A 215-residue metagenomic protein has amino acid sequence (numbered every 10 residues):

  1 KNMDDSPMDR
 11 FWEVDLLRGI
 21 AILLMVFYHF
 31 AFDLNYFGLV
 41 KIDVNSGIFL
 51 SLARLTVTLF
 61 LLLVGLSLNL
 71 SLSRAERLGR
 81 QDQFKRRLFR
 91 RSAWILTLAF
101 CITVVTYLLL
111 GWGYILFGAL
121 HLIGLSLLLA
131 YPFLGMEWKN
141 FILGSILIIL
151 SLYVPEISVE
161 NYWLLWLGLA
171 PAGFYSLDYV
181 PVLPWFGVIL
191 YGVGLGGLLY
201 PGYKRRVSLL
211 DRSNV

Functional and structural regions predicted by a protein language model:
K1-V215: Alpha-helical transmembrane segments and their immediate juxtamembrane cytosolic regions
